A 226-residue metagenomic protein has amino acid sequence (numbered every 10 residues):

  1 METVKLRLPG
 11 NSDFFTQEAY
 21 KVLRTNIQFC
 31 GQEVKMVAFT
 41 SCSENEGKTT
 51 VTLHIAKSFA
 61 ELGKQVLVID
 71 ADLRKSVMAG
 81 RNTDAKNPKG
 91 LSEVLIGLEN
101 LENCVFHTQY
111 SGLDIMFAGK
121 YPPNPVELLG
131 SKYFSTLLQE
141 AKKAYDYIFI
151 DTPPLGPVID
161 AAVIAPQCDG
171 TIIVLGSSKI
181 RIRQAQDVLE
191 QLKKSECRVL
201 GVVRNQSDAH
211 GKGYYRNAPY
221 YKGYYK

Functional and structural regions predicted by a protein language model:
M1-I27, E33, R183-K226: C-terminal lobe/tail of nucleotide-utilizing enzymes
E2-K21, T25-Q32, S41-N45, V68-K143: P-loop/Walker-type NTP enzyme "switch/lid" segment
C30-M36, K57, E61: Primarily NTPase-proximal linker/entry elements flanking Walker-type ATP/GTP-binding cores
K48: Conserved lysine of the Walker
V51, I55: Hydrophobic positions on the alpha1 helix immediately C-terminal to the Walker A/P-loop
L73-K75, N100-L101, K120-P123, L155-G156 (+2 more regions): Conserved nucleotide-binding/hydrolysis micro-motifs of P-loop NTPases
E140-K143, L155-S178: Inter-motif core of Ras-like GTPase G domains
